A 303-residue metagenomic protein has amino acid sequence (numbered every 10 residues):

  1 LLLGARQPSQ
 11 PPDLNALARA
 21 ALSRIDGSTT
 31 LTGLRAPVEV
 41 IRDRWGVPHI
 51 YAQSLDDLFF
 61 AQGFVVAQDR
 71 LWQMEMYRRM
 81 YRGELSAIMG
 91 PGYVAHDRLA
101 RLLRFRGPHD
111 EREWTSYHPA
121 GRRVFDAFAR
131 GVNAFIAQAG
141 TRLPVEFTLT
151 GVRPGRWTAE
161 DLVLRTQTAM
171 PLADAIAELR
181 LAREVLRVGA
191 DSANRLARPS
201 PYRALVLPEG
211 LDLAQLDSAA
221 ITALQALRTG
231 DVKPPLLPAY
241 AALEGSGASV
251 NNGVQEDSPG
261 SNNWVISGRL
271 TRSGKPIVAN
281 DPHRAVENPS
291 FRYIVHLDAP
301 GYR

Functional and structural regions predicted by a protein language model:
L2, P8-S290, A299-Y302: Substrate-recognition/specificity elements adjacent to catalytic centers across diverse enzyme folds
Y293-I294: Acidic/His-rich structured neighborhood in mature extracellular/periplasmic domains
